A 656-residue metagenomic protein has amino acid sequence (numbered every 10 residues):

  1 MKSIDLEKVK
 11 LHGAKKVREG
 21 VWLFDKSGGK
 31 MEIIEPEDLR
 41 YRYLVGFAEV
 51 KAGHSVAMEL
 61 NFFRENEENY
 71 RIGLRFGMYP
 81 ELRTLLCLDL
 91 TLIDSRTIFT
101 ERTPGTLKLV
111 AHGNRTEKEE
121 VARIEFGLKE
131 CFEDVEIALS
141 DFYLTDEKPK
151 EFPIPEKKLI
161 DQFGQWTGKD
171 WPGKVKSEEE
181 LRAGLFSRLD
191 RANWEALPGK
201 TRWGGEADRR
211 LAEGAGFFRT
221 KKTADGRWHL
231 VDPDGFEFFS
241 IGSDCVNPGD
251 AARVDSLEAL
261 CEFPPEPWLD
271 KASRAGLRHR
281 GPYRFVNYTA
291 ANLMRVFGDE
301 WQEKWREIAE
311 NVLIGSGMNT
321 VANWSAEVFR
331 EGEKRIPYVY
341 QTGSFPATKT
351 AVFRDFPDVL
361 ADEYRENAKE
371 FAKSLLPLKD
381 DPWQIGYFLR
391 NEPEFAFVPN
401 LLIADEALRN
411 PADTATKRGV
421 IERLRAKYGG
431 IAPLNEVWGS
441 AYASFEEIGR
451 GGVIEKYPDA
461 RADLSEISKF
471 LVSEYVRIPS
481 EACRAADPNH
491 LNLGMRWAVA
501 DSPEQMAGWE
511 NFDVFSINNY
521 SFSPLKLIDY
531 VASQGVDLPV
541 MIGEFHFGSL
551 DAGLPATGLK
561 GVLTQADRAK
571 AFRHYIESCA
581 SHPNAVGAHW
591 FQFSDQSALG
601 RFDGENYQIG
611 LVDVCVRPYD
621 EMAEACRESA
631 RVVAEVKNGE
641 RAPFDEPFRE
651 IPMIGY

Functional and structural regions predicted by a protein language model:
D5-G28: Short carbohydrate-recognition loop motifs
G20-A111, V135: Extracellular ligand-binding interfaces
F126-E133: Short beta-strand-plus-loop segments that form exposed binding edges in beta-rich domains
K174-E331, A351-D380, I454-Y457, A462-S465 (+1 more regions): Active-site-adjacent substrate/metal-binding segments within catalytic domains of carbohydrate-active enzymes
A224, P233, S243-D244, S256-D299 (+2 more regions): Polysaccharide-binding and catalytic clefts of secreted carbohydrate-active enzymes
F285-L293, T348-P357, G449-S465, A498 (+3 more regions): Active-site clefts of carbohydrate-active enzymes
I403-V420, F591-Y656: Aromatic-rich peripheral "rim/lid" segments of glycoside hydrolase catalytic domains that contact and position glycan
E466-G558, R573-A580: Glycoside hydrolase catalytic-domain groove-lining segments
